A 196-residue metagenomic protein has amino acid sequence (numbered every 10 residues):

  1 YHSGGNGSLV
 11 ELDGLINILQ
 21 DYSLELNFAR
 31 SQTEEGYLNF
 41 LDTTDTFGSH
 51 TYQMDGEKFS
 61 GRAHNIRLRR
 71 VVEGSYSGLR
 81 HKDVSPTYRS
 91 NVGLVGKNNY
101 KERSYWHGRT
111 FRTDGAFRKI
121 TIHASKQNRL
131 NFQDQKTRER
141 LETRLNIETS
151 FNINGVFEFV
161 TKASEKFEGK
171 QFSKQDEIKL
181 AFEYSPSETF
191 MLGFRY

Functional and structural regions predicted by a protein language model:
Y1-G5: A conserved hydrophobic secondary-structure block that centers on an alpha-helix together with its immediately flanking
G7-L9, L15-I18, Y22, F28-Y196: Exposed, low-structure sequence patches enriched in small/polar residues
